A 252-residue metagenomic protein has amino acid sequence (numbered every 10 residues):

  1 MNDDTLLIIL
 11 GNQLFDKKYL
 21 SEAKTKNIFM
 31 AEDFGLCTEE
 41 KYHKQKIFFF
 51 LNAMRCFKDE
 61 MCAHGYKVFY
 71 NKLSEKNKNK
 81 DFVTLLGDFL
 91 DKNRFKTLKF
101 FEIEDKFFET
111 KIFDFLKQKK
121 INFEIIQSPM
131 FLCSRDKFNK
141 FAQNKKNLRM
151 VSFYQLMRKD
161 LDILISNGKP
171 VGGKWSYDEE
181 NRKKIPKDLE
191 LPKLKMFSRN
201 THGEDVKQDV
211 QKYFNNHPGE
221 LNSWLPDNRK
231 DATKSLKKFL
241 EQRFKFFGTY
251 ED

Functional and structural regions predicted by a protein language model:
M1-L73: N-terminal beta-strand-loop-alpha-helix module at the start of alpha/beta ligand-binding or catalytic domains
F15, L36, K76, K106 (+1 more regions): Surface-exposed, flexible loop/turn segments at secondary-structure boundaries
F49-N52, C56, F107, D231-K238: Generic recognition of stable, solvent-exposed alpha-helical segments in well-folded globular domains
D59-K67, D91-K96, K119, F244: Short, solvent-exposed loop/edge-beta patches enriched in aromatic
S74-K80: Acidic-and-aromatic substrate-binding clefts and catalytic sites of carbohydrate-active enzymes
D81-R229: Beta-rich, aromatic/charged-enriched effector core domains that present basic-aromatic interfaces for binding
K237-D252: Gly/Thr-rich phosphate-binding loop signature of adenosyl cofactor/nucleotide-binding cores
